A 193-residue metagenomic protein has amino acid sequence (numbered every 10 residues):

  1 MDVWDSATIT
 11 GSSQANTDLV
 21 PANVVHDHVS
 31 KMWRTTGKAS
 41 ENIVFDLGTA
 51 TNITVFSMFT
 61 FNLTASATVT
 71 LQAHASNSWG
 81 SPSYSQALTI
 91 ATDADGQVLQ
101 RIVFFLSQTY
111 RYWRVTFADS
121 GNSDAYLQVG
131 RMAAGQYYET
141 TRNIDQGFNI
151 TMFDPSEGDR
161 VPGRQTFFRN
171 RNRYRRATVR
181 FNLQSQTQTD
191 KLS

Functional and structural regions predicted by a protein language model:
M1-N42, D46-T51, S57-T68, H74-Y84 (+1 more regions): Extracellular/virion structural assembly segments
